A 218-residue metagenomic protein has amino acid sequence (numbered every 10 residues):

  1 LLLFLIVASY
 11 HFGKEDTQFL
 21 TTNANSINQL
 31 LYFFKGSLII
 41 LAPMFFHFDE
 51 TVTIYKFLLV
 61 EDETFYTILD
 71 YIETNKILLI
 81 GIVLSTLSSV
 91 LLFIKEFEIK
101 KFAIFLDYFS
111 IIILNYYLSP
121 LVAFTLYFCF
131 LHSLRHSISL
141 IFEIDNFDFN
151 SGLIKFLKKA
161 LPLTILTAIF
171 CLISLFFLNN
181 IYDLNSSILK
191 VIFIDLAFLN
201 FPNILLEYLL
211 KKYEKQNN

Functional and structural regions predicted by a protein language model:
L1-F46, K56-T67: Membrane-interface helix-loop-helix junctions at boundaries between adjacent transmembrane segments
L1-Y10, A123-R135, V191-L196: Hydrophobic core segments of alpha-helical transmembrane domains in multi-pass membrane proteins
S9-T22, T86-I99, L140-I141, I204-K211: C-terminal ends of transmembrane helices
G36-M44, K76-I94, K159-L178: Hydrophobic core of alpha-helical transmembrane segments in multi-pass integral membrane proteins
E63-I77, F193: Short aromatic-rich membrane-water interface segments that cap or initiate transmembrane helices in multi-pass membrane
T86-S88, F105-L114: Hydrophobic, membrane-inserted alpha-helices
Y127-D145, L157: Predominantly late transmembrane helices and immediately cytosolic-facing juxtamembrane segments
I173-I194: Extracellular/periplasmic helix-loop-helix junctions in multi-pass membrane proteins
